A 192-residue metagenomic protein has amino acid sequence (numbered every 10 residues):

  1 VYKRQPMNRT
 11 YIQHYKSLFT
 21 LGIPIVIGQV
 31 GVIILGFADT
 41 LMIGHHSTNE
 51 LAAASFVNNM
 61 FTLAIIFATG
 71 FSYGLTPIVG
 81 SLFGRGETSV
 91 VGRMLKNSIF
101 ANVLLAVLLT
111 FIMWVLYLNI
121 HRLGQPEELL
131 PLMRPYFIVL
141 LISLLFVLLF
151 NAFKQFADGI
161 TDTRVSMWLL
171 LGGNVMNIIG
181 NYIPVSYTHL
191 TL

Functional and structural regions predicted by a protein language model:
V1: Active-site loops and adjacent core secondary-structure elements that bind or stabilize anionic groups
R4-I25, V79-L145, I179, L190-L192: Short alpha-helical transmembrane segments in multi-pass integral membrane proteins
Y15-I34, M60-F67, I142, W168: Residue-level signal for short hydrophobic patches within transmembrane helices of multi-pass membrane transporters
I27, D39-I43, A54, V79 (+9 more regions): Hydrophobic/aromatic residues within transmembrane alpha-helices of membrane transport systems, especially the TMDs
I43-T62, E128-L132: Interfacial/gating helices of multi-pass transporter permease domains
L51-T110, W114, V147-S166: Small-residue-rich hydrophobic transmembrane alpha-helices
R164, N174-L190: Membrane-interface helix-loop junctions in multi-pass transport and translocation proteins
